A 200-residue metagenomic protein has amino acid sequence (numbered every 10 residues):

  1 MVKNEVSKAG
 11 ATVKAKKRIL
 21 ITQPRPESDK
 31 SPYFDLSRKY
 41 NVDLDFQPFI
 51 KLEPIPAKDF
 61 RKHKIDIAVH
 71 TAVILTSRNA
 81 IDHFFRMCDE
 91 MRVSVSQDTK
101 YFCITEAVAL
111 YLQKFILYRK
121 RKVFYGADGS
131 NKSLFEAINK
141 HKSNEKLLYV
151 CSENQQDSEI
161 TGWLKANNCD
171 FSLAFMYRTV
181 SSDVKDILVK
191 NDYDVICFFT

Functional and structural regions predicted by a protein language model:
V2-T200: Conserved beta-alpha
